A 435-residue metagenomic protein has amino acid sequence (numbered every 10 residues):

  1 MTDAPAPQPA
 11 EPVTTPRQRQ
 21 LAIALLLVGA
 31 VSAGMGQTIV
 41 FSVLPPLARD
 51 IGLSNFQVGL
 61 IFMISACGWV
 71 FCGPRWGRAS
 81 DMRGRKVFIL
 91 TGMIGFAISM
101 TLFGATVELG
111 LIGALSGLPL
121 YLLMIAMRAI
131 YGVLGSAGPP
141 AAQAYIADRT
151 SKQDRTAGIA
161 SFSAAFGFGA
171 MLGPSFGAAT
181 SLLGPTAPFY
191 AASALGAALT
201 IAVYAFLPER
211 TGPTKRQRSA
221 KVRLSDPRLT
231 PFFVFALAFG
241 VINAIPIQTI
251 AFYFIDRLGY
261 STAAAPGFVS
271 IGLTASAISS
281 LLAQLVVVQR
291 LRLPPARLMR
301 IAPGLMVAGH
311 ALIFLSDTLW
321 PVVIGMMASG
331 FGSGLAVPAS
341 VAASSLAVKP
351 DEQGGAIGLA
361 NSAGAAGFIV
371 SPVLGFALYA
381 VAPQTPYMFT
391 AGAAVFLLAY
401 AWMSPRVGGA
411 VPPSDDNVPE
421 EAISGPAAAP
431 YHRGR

Functional and structural regions predicted by a protein language model:
D3-Q20, P208-F235, V418-R435: Juxtamembrane intracellular "pre-TM" segments in multi-pass secondary transporters
V31, L111-A137, L237, P321-L335: Hydrophobic core of transmembrane alpha-helices in multi-pass small-molecule transporters, especially MFS/SLC-type
S42-Q57, Q248-F268: Short amphipathic helix-loop junctions that connect adjacent transmembrane helices in Major Facilitator Superfamily/SLC
C67-F71, F268-L291: Transmembrane alpha-helices of Major Facilitator/SLC transporters
C72-R85, L282-P295, Y379: Helix-to-loop junctions at the C-terminal end of transmembrane segments in multipass secondary transporters
I94-G117, L305-D317: C-terminal ends and interior cores of transmembrane alpha-helices in multi-pass membrane transporters/permeases
I125-F166: Cytoplasmic helix-loop-helix junction between adjacent transmembrane helices in 12-TM secondary transporters
P295-S340: C-terminal transmembrane helical hairpin of 12-TM major facilitator-type secondary transporters
